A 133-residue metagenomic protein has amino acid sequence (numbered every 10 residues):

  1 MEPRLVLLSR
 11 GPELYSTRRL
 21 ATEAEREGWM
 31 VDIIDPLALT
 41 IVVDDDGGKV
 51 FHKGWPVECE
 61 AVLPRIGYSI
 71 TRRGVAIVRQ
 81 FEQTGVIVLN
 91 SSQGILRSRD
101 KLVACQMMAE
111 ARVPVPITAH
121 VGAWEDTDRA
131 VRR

Functional and structural regions predicted by a protein language model:
E2-R10, T17-T22, V31, V42 (+5 more regions): Active-site nucleotide/adenylate-binding loops and adjacent lid/helix of ATP-dependent enzymes
P12-E13, S69: Short, solvent-exposed loop/turn segments at secondary-structure junctions
T17-R18, R73-V75: Short glycine-/acidic-enriched loop or helix-start segments at secondary-structure transitions that form or flank
E27-I33: N-terminal ordered "arm"
L37-E58, Y68-T71: Glycine-rich, highly charged phosphate/nucleotide-binding loops
L63-P64: Redox-cofactor binding/interface segments in oxidoreductases and associated redox assembly factors
G67, I77, S98: A glycine-rich, hydrophobic loop/mini-helix early in the fold
